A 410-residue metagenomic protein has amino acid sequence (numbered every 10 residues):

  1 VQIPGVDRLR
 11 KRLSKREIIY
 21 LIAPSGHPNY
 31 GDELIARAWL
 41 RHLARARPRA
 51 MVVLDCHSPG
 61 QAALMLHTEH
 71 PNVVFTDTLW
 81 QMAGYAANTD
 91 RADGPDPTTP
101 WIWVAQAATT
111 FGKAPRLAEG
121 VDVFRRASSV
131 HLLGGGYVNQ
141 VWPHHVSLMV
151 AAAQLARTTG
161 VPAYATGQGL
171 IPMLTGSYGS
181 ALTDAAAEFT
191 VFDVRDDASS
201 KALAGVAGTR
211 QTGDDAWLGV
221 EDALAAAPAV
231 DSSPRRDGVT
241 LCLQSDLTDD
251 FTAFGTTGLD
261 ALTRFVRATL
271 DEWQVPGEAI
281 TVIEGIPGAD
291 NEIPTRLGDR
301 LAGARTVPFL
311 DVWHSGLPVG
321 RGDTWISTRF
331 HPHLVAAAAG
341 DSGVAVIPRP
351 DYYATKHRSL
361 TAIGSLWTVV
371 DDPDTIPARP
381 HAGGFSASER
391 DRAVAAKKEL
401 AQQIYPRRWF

Functional and structural regions predicted by a protein language model:
V1-F410: Active-site anion-handling motifs in enzyme catalytic cores
